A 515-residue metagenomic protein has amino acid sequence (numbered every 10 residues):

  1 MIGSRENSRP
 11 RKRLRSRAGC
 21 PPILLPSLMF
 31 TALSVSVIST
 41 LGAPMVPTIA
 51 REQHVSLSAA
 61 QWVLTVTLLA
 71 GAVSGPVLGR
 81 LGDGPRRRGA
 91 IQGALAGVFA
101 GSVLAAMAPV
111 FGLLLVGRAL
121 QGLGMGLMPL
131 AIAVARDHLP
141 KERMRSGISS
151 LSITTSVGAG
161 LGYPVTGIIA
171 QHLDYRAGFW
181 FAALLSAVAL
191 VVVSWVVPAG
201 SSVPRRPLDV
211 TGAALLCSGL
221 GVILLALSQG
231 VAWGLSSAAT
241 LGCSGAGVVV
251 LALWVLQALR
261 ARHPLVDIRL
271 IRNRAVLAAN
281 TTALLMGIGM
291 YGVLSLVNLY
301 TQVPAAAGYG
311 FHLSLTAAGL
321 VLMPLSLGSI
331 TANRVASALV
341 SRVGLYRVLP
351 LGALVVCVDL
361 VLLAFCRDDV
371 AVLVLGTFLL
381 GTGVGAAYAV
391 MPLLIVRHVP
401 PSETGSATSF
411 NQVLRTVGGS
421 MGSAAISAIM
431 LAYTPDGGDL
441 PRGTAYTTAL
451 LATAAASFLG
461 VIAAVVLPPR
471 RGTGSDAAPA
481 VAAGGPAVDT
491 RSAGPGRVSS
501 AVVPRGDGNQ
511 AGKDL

Functional and structural regions predicted by a protein language model:
P21-P47, V55-L57, Q61-V66, S152 (+6 more regions): 12-transmembrane solute porter fold
T48, P76-R80, G84, I168 (+1 more regions): Membrane-interface helix termini in secondary transporters
E52-H54, R86, M107-L113, P140 (+3 more regions): Helix-breaking motifs and short loop linkers at transmembrane-helix boundaries and internal kinks in secondary membrane
A72-F111: Conserved MFS/SLC helix-loop-helix module at the cytosolic interface between two early adjacent transmembrane helices
G97-L104, G112-L120, D359, A371-L379: Paired small-residue
G101-A106, Q121, V193, L362-A364 (+2 more regions): MFS-fold secondary transporters
L120-I153: Cytoplasmic helix-loop-helix junction between adjacent transmembrane helices in 12-TM secondary transporters
S156-V193, L208-A246: Helix-loop-helix hairpin linking two adjacent transmembrane segments in secondary transporters
